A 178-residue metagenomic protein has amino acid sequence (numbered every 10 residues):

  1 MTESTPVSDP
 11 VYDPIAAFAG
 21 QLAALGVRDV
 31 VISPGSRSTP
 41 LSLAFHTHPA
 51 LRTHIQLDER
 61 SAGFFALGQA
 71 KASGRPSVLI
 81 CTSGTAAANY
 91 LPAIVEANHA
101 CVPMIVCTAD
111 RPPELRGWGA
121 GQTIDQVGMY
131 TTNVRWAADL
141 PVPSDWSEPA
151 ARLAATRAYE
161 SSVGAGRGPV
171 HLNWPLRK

Functional and structural regions predicted by a protein language model:
T2-K178: N-terminal alpha/beta PP-like core and its mobile active-site loop of ThDP/TPP-dependent enzymes
